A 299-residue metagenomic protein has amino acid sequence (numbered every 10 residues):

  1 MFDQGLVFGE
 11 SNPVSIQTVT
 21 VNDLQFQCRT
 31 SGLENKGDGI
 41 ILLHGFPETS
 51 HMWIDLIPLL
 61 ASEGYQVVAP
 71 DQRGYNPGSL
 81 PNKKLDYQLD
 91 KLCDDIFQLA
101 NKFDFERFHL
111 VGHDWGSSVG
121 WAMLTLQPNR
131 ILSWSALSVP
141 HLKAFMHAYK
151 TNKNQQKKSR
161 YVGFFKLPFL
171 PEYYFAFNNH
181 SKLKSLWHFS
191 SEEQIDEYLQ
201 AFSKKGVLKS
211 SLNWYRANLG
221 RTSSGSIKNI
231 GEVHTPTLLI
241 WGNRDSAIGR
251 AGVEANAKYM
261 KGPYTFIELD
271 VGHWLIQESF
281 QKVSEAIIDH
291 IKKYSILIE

Functional and structural regions predicted by a protein language model:
F2-Q17, D23-C28, G32-E34, G39 (+6 more regions): Flexible "cap/lid" subdomain of the alpha/beta-hydrolase fold that forms the substrate-access gate
L42-G45, A69: Structural cue for short, hydrophobic secondary-structure segments
P47-D55, V67: Serine-hydrolase catalytic-loop signature spanning alpha/beta hydrolases and amidase-signature enzymes
L60-P77: Conserved alpha/beta-hydrolase
V271-F280, S284: Catalytic histidine-centered segment of alpha/beta-hydrolase-like enzymes
